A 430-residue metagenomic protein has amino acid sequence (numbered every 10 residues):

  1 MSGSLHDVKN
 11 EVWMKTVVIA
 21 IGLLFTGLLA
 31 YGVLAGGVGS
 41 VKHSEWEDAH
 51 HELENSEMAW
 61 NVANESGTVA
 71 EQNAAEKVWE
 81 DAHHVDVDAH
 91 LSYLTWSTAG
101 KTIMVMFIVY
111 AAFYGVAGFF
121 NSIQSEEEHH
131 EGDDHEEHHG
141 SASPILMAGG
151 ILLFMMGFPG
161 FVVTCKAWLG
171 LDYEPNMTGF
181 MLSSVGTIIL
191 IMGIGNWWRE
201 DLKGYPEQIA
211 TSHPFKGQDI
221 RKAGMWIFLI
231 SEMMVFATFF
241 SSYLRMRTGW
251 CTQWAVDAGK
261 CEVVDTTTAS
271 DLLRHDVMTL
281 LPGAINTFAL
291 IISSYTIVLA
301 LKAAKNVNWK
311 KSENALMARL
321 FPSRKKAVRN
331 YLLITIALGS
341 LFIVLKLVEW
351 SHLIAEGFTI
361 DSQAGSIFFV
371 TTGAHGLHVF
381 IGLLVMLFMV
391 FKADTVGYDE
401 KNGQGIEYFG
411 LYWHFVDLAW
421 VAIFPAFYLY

Functional and structural regions predicted by a protein language model:
S2-T68, E76-Y430: ...captures the hydrophobic TM-helix bundle architecture rather than a specific catalytic motif, and can also fire on
